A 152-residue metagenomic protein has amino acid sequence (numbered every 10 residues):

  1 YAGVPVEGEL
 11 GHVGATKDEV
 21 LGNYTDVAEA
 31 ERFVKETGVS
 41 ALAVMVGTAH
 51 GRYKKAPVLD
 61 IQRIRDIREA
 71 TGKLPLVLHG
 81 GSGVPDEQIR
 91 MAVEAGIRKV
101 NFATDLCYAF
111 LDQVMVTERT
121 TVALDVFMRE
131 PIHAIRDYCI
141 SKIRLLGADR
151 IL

Functional and structural regions predicted by a protein language model:
Y1-G72, D86-I97, F102, Y108 (+2 more regions): Alpha/beta enzyme core
E7-E9, V77, K142: Generic enzyme active-site microenvironment
P75-V84: Glycine-rich beta-to-alpha transition loops that act as phosphate-gripper elements at the mouths of alpha/beta enzyme
S82, V100, T104, D125-I132: Hydrophobic alpha-helical scaffolding
M115-L152: Extended, intrinsically disordered, low-complexity segments
